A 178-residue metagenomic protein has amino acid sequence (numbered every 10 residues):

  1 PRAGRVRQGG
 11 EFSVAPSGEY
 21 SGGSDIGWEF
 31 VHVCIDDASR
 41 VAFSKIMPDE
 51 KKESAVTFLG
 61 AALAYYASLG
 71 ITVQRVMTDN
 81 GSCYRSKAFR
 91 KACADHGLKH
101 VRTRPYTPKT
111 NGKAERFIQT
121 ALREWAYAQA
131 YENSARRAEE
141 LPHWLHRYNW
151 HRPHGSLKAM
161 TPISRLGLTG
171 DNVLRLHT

Functional and structural regions predicted by a protein language model:
S13-A15, Y20-S21, G27-W28, K45-L69: Active-site beta-loop-alpha junctions of metal-dependent nucleic acid enzymes, especially the RNase H-like/DDE
D36-D37: Short, acidic, Ser/Thr-enriched surface-loop or helix-capping motifs
V41-K45, V101-T103, Y127: Short small-residue beta-strand/loop micro-motif enriched in glycine and branched aliphatics
E50, L69-S86, R104-Y106, K158-I163: Acidic/histidine-rich, metal-coordinating catalytic segments
V73-N80, A94-K113, Q129-S134: RNase H-like polynucleotidyl transferase catalytic core
A94-H96, T120-T178: C-terminal domain-tail junction helix/linker
